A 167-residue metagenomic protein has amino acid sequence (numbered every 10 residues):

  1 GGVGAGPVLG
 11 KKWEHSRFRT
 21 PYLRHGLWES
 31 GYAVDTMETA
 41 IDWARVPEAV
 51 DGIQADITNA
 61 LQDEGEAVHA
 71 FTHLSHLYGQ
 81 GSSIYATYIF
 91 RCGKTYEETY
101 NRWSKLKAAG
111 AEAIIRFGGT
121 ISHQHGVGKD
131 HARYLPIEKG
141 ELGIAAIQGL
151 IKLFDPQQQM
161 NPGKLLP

Functional and structural regions predicted by a protein language model:
G1-A109, F117: C-terminal substrate-recognition/cap domain of FAD-linked oxidoreductases
G2-G10, I114-S122, Q158-K164: Conserved short beta-strand edge segments in small beta-sheet-based binding/regulatory domains
I41, Q124, F154: Single, functionally critical "micro-switch" positions that shape active/binding sites and transmembrane helices
L77, T120-R133: Small/polar glycine-rich anion-binding or flexible loop at a beta-alpha turn
G81, K105-A109, S122, D130 (+1 more regions): Short amphipathic alpha-helical segments
A109-T120, P136-I137, G149-K152: Short basic/hydrophobic patches in alpha-helices and adjacent helix-turn junctions that form amphipathic surface motifs
V127-P167: Activity-critical C-terminal alpha-helical subdomain
